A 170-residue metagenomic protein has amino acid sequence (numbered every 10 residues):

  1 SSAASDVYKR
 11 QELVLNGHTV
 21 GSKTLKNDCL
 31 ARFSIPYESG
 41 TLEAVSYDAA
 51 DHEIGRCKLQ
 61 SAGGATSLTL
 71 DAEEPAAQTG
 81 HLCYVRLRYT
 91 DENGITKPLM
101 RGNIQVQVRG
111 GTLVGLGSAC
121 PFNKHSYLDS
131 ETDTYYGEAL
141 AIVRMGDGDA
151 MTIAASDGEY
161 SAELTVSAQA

Functional and structural regions predicted by a protein language model:
S1-Y8: Short, small-residue-biased leader/transition segments that mark boundaries at the very start of proteins
S5, V45-S46, G80-P98, I104 (+1 more regions): Beta-strand-rich structural segments
V14-H18, G55-K58, L82, E92-N123: Short flexible loop/turn segments that cap and initiate beta-strands
G21-N27: Short beta-strand segments within Ig-like beta-sandwich modules, predominantly Fibronectin type-III
R32-Y37, L128-D147: Short, hydrophobic beta-strand segments
Y37-T41, G80-L82, G148-A150: Extracellular Ig-like/FN3 beta-sandwich strand-entry sites
D51-G63, Y160-Q169: Edge beta-strands of extracellular beta-sandwich domains
A62-Q78: Low-complexity, acidic Ser/Thr/Pro/Gly-rich terminal tails and inter-domain linkers that flank the onset of structured
